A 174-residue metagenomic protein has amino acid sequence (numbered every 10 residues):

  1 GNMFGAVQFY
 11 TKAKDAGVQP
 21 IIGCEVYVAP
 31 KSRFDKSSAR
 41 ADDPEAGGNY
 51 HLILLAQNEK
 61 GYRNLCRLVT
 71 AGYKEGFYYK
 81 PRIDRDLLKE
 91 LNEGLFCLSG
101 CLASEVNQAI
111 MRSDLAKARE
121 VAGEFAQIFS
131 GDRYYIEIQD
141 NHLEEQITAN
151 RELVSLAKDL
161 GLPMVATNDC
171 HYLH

Functional and structural regions predicted by a protein language model:
G1-H174: Phosphodiester-processing cores and adjacent nucleic acid-binding clamps
